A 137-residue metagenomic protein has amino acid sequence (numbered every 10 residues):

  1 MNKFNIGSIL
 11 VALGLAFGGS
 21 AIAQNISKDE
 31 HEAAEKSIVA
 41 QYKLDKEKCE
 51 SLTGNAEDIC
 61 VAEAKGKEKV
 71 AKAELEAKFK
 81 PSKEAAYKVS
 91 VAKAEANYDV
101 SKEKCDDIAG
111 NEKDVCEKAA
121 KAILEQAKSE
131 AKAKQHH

Functional and structural regions predicted by a protein language model:
M1-A23: Gram-negative bacterial Sec-dependent N-terminal signal peptides
S20-H137: Mitochondrial intermembrane space
